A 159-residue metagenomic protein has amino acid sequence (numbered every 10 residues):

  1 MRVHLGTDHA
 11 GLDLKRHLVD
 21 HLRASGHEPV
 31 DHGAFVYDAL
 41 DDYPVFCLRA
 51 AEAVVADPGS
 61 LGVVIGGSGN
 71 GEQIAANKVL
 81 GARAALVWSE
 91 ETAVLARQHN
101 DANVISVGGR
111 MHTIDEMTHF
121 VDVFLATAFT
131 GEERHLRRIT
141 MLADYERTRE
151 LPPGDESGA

Functional and structural regions predicted by a protein language model:
R2-G6, A10-G11, E90-A159: C-terminal binding/interaction regions
L5-A24, P29: Glycine-rich phosphate/diphosphate-binding loop of Rossmann-like nucleotide-binding domains
R16-V19, I74-K78, T118-H119: Short amphipathic alpha-helical segments
S25, V79-L80, N100: Short, structured coil segments at secondary-structure junctions
E28-A39: A short beta-strand-loop structural module common to alpha/beta enzyme folds
F46-V87: Helix-adjacent hinge/juxtasegments
